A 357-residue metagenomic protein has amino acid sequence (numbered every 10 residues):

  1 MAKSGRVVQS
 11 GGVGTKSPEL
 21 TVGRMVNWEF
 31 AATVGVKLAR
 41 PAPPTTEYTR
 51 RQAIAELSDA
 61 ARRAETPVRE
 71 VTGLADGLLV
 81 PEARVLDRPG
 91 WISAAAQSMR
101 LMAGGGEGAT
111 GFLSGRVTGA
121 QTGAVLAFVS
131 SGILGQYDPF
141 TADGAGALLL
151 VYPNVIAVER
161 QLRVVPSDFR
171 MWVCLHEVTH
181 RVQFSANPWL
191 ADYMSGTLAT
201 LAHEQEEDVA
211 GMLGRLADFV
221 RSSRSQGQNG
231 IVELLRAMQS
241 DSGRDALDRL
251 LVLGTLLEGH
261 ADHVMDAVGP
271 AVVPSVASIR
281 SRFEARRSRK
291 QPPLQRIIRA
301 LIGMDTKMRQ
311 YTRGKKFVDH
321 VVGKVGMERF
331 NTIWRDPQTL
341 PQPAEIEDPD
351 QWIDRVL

Functional and structural regions predicted by a protein language model:
A2-V129, E345-L357: A metal-dependent hydrolase signature that marks the N-terminal structural subdomain at the beginning of catalytic folds
P18-T33, L134-L150, R221-N229: Acidic, low-complexity proline/glycine-rich segments
V68, T72-A75, L79, Y137 (+3 more regions): Long, hydrophobic, amphipathic alpha-helical segments used as structural scaffolds
F112-I156: Well-ordered mid-protein domain cores that form the structural environment of catalytic cofactors
S130-L134, S185-V273: Post-HExxH zinc-binding segment in Zn-dependent metallohydrolases
N154-V173: Short pre-active-site segment immediately N-terminal to the catalytic Zn-binding motif
R170-S185, V318: Active-site recognition of the HExxH zinc-binding catalytic motif
M238-L357: Pan-zinc metallopeptidase signature
